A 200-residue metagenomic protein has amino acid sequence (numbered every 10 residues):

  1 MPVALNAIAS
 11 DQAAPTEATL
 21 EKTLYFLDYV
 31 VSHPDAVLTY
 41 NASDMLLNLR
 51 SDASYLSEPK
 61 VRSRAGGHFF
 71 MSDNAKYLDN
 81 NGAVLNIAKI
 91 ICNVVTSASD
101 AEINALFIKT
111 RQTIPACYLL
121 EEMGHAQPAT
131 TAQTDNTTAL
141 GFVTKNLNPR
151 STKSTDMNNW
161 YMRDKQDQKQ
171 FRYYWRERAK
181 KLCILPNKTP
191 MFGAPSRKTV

Functional and structural regions predicted by a protein language model:
M1-D35, E177, I184: C-terminal reverse transcriptase regions that engage the nucleic-acid substrate
P2, D35, L46-N48, G66 (+2 more regions): Beta-strand-rich binding-surface signature of beta-sandwich/beta-barrel folds used to engage anionic ligands
V3, A18-Y25, A42-L49, R64 (+4 more regions): Generic recognition of stable, solvent-exposed alpha-helical segments in well-folded globular domains
V3-A4, E58-K60, G141-F142: Short helix/loop capping segments that flank catalytic or ligand/cofactor-binding pockets
D11, I90-V200: RNase H-like nuclease module associated with reverse transcription
D28-P59: Structured nucleic-acid-interacting core domains from mobile-element enzymes and related host factors, especially RNase
S32-A36, A75-Y77, P115-E122: Conserved helix-loop functional segments at active or binding sites
L49-S99: RNase H-like nuclease fold core
